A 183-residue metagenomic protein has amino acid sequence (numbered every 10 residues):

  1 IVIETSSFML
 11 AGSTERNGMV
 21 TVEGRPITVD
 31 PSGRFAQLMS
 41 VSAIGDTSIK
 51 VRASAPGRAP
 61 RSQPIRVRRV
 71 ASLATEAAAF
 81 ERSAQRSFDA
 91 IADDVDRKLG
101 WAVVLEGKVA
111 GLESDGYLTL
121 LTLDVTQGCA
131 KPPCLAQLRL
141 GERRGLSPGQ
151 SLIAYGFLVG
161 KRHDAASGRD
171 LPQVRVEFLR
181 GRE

Functional and structural regions predicted by a protein language model:
I1-T5: Short, solvent-exposed loop/linker segments at the N-terminal edge of repeated beta-sheet extracellular domains
S7-M19, E113: Short proline/glycine-enriched turn/loop motifs at strand-loop junctions of beta-rich domains
V22-R25: Short strand-turn-strand beta-turns centered on an Asx-Gly dipeptide
I27-S32: Short, acidic Ser/Thr/Gly-rich low-complexity loop/linker segments typical of extracellular and cell-surface proteins
G33-Q37: Short strand-edge motifs at loop-to-beta-strand transitions and within beta-strands of extracellular beta-rich domains
L38-D46, S54-G57: Surface-exposed, short loops/turns at beta-strand junctions within beta-sandwich domains
I44-T47, R52, S62-E183: OB-fold and OB-like single-stranded nucleic-acid-recognition modules and their adjacent interaction interfaces
